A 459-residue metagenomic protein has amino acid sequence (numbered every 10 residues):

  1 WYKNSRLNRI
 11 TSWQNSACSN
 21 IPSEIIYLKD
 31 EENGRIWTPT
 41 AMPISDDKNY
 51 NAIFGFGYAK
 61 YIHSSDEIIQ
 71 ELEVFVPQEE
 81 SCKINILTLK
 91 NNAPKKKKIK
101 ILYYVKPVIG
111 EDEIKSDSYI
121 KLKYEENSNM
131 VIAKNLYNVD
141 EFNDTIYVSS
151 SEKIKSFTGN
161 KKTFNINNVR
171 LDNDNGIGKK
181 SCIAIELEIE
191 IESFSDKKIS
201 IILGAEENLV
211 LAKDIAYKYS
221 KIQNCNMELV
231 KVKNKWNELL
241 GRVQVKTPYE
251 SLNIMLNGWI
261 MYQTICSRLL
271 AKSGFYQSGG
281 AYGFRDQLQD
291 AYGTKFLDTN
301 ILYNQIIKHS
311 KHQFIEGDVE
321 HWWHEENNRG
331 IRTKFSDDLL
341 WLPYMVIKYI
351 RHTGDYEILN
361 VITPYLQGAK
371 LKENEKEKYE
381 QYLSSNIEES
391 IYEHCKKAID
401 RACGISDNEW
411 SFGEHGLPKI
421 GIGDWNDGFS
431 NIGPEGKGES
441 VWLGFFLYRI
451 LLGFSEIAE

Functional and structural regions predicted by a protein language model:
W1-N51, E126-N160, K233-L252, G283 (+3 more regions): Carboxylate/His-rich catalytic cores and anion/metal-binding grooves
N15-Y27, Y61, F75-E79, K83-L171 (+3 more regions): Polysaccharide-binding surfaces and accessory modules of carbohydrate-active proteins
Y27-E31, A291-G413, S440-L451: Aromatic-rich carbohydrate-recognition surfaces in CAZymes
G34-C82, I166-I185, N257-M261: Extended, loop-rich substrate-binding clefts of extracytoplasmic carbohydrate-active enzymes
S65-I84, N92, K180, E316 (+3 more regions): A conserved hydrophobic secondary-structure block that centers on an alpha-helix together with its immediately flanking
K97, I189-E207, L447-I450: Short Pro-Gly-centered flexible turn/kink motifs
V230-Q277, I301-N304, K308, K397 (+3 more regions): Low-complexity, Ser/Thr/Pro/Gly-enriched N-terminal "stalk/linker" regions
R242, Y249-L252, Q263-S273, G280-Q287 (+2 more regions): Aromatic-lined, polymer-binding surfaces characteristic of secreted/periplasmic polysaccharide-degrading enzymes
